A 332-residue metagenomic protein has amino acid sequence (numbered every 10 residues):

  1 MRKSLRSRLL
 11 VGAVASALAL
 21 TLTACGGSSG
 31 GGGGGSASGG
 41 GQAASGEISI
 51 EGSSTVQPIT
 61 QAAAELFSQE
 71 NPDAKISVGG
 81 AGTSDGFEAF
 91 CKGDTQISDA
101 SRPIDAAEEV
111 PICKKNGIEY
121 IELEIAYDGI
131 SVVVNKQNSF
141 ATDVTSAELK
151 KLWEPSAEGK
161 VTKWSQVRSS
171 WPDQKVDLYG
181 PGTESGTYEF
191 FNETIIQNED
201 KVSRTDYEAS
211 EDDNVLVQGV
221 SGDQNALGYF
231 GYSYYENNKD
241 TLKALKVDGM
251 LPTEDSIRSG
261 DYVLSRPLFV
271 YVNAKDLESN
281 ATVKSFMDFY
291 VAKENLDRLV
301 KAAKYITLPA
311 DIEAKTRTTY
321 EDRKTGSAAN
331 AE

Functional and structural regions predicted by a protein language model:
R2-A13: Bacterial N-terminal signal peptides that target proteins for export
L20-A24: C-terminal motif of bacterial Sec signal peptides marking the signal peptidase cleavage site
G26-E332: Flexible loop/hinge segments at secondary-structure junctions
